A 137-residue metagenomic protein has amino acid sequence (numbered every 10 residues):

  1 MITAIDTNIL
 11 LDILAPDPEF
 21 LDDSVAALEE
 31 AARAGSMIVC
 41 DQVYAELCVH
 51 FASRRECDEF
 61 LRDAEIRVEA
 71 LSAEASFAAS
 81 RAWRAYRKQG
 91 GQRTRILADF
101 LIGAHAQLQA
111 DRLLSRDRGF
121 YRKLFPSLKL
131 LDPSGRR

Functional and structural regions predicted by a protein language model:
M1-V39, V49-E59, L131-D132, R137: Short, well-structured N-terminal submotif of metal-dependent ribonuclease cores
T7, D41, A98-F100, R118: Conserved glycosyltransferase catalytic-site signature
E29, G103-R137: Acidic, PIN/NYN-like endoribonuclease modules and their adjacent C-terminal/linker elements
A32, R62, Q107: Anion (oxyanion) recognition and catalysis
C40, Y44, R54-C57, S76 (+2 more regions): A general structural signal for well-ordered alpha-helical segments in protein cores
A52-E74: Active-site-proximal, substrate-binding regions of enzyme catalytic domains and RNA-binding/basic surfaces
R67-R112, R116: Active-site neighborhoods of divalent-metal-dependent phosphate/nucleic-acid chemistry enzymes
